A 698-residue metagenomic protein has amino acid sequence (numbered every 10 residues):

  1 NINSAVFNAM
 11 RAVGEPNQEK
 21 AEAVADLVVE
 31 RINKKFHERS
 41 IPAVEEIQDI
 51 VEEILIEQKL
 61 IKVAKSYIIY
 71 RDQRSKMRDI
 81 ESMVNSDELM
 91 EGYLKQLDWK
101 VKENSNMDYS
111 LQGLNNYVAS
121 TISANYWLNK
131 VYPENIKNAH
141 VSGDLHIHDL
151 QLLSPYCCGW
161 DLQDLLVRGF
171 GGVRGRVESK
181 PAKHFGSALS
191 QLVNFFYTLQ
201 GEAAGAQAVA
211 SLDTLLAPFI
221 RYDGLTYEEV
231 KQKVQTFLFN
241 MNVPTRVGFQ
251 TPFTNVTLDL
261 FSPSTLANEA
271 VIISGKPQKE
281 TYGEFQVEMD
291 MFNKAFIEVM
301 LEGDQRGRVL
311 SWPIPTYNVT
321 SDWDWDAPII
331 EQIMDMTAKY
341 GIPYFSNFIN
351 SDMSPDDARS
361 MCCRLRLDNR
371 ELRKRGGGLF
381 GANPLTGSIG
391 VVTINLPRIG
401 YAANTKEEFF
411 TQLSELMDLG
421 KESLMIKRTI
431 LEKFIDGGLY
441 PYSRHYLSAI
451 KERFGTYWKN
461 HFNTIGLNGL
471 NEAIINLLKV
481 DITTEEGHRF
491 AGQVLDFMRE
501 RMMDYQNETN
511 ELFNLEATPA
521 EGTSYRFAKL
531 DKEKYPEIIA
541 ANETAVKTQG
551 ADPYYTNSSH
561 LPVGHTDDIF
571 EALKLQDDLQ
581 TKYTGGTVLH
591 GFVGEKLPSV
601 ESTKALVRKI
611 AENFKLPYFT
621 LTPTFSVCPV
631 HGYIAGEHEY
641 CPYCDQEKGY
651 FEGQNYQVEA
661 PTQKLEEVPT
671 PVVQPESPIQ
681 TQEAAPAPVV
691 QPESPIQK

Functional and structural regions predicted by a protein language model:
N1-L89: Charged, amphipathic alpha-helical regulatory modules used for macromolecular assembly or allosteric control
N1-R11, L467, L515, P695-K698: Short intrinsically disordered, low-complexity coil segments enriched in acidic
N8, T214, L258, N463-N476 (+1 more regions): Contiguous, well-ordered alpha-helical segments that form the cores/surfaces of helical PPI scaffolds
V29-K35, P218, E472-I474, T587-V593: Short, hydrophobic beta-strand segments
Q73-M77, S82-K459, V480, T484-E659: Conserved catalytic cores of very large enzyme subunits
P661-L665, P669-P675, Q680-Q682, P686-Q697: Intrinsically disordered, low-complexity repeat/linker tracts enriched for polar/charged residues
